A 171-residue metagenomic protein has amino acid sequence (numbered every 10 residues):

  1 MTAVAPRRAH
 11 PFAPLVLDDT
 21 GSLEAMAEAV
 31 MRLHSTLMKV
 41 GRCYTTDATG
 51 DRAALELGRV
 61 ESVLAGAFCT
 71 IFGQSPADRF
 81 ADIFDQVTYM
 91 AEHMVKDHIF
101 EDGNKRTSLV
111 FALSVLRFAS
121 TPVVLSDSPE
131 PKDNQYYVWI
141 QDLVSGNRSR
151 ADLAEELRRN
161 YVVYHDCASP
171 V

Functional and structural regions predicted by a protein language model:
M1-V171: FIC/Doc superfamily catalytic core
